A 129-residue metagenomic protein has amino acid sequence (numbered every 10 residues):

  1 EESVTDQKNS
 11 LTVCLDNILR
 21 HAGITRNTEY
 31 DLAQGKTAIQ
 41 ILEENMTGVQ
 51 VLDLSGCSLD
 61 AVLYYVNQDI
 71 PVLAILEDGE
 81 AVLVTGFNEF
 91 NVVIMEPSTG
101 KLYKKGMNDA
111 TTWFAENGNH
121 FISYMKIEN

Functional and structural regions predicted by a protein language model:
E1-E128: Conserved active-site-adjacent core of cysteine acyl-enzyme catalytic domains
